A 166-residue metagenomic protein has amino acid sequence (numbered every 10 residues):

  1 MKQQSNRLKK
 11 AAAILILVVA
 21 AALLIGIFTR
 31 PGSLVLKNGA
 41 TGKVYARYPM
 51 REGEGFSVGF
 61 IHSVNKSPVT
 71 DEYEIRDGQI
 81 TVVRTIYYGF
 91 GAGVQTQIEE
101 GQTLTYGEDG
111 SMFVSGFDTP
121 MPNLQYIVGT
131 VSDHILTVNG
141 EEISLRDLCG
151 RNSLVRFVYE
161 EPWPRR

Functional and structural regions predicted by a protein language model:
M1-N6: N-terminal Lys/Arg-rich, disordered targeting/topogenic segments
A12-T29: Hydrophobic membrane-insertion alpha-helices, especially the h-region of bacterial N-terminal signal peptides
G26-G39: Short N-terminal edge-element motif at the start of the domain
S33, G55, Q79, S111 (+1 more regions): A residue-level signal for beta-strand positions that form part of recognition/binding surfaces within mature
K37-Y87: N-terminal secretory signal peptides
Y45, P49, G59-F60, A92 (+2 more regions): Soluble, non-transmembrane catalytic domains of enzymes that act on hydrophobic metabolites at membranes
V83, V94-R166: Mature, soluble, non-transmembrane domains
